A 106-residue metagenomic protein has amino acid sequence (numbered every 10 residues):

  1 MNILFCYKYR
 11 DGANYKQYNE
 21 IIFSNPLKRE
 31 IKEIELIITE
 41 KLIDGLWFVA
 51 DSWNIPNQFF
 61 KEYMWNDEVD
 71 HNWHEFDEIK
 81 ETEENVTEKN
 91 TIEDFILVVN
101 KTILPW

Functional and structural regions predicted by a protein language model:
M1-S24: Short, extreme N-terminal segment that most often corresponds to the first beta-strand
I31-W106: Acidic, low-complexity intrinsically disordered segments
